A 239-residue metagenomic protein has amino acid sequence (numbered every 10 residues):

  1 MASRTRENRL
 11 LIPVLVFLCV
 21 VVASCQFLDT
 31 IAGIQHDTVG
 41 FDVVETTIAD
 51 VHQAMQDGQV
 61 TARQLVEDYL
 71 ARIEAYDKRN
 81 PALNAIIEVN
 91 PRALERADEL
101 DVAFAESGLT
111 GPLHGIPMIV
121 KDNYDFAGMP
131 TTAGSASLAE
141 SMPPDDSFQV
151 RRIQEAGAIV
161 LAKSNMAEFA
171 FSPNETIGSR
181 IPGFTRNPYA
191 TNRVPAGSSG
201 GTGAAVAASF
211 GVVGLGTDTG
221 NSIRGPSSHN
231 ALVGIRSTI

Functional and structural regions predicted by a protein language model:
M1-E7: N-terminal secretory signal peptides that target proteins for export/translocation
R9-V16: Sec-dependent signal peptide recognition, specifically the positively charged N-region followed immediately by
V22-S24: C-terminal motif of bacterial Sec signal peptides marking the signal peptidase cleavage site
F27-G220, H229, T238: Gly/Ser-rich catalytic/binding loops embedded in alpha/beta enzyme cores
I223: A ligand-binding cleft/hinge motif common to bilobed small-molecule-binding domains
P226: Histidine/acidic-residue-rich catalytic or RNA/ligand-binding cores of hydrolases and nuclease-related proteins
